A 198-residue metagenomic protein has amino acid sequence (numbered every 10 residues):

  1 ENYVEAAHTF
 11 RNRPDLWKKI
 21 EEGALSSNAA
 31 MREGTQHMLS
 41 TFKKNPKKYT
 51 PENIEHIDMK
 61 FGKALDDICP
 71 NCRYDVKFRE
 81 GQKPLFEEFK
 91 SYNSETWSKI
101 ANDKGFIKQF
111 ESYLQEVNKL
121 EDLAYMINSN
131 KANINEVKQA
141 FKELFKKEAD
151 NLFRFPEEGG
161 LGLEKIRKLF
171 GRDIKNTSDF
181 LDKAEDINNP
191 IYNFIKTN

Functional and structural regions predicted by a protein language model:
N2-I68: Acidic-basic catalytic patches of nuclease active cores, encompassing PD-(D/E)XK and other metal-cofactor nuclease
A6-R13, E22-S27, T41-N45, E116 (+7 more regions): Surface-exposed polar/charged interaction patches
H8-R11, D15, S26-A29, E33 (+4 more regions): Alpha-helix boundary/N-cap detector
K47-K60, D122-K131, L152-L161: Short glycine-rich, low-complexity/disordered patches
G62-D66, Y74-D75, F110-L114: Short secondary-structure capping micro-motifs at structural edges
D66-F89: Active-site beta-strand-loop-beta-strand hairpin of nuclease catalytic cores that positions key catalytic residues
K83-P84, F89-R154: Catalytic cores of nucleic-acid endonucleases
K147-N198: Non-catalytic C-terminal interaction segments of nucleic acid-processing enzymes
